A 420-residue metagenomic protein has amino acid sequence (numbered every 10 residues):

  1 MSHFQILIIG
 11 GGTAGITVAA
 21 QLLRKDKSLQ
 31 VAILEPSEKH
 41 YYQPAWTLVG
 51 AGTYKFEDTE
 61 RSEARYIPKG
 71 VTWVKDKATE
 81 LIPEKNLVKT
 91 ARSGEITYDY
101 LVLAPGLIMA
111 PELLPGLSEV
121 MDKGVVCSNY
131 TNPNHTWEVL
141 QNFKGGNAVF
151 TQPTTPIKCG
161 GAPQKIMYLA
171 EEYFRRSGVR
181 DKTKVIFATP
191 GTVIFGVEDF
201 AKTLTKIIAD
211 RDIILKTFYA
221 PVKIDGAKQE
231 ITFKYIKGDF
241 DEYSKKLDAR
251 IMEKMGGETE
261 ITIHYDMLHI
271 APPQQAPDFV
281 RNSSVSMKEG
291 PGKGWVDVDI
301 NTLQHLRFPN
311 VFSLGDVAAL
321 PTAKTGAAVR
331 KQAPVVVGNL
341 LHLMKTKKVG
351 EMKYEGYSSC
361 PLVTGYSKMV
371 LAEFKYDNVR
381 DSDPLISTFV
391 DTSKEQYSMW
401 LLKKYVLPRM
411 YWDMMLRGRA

Functional and structural regions predicted by a protein language model:
S2-Q5, V71-G178, E258, H269: FAD-binding core/adjacent interface of flavoenzyme oxidoreductases
S2-T72, T154-E198: Beta1-alpha1 glycine-rich phosphate/pyrophosphate-binding loop at the start of Rossmann-like nucleotide-binding domains
G11, R92, P105-G106, Q152 (+3 more regions): Glycine-rich, N-terminal phosphate-binding loop of Rossmann-like dinucleotide-binding domains
S28, V71-E80, I96, E171 (+2 more regions): A Rossmann-like FAD-binding core segment of flavoenzymes
M109, L113, S118-K144, A249-E253 (+2 more regions): FAD-site-proximal beta/loop scaffold in flavoenzymes
F143-F218, T325-S359: Rossmann-like dinucleotide-binding core of oxidoreductases
V337-A420: C-terminal, flexible cofactor-proximal segment of oxidoreductases
